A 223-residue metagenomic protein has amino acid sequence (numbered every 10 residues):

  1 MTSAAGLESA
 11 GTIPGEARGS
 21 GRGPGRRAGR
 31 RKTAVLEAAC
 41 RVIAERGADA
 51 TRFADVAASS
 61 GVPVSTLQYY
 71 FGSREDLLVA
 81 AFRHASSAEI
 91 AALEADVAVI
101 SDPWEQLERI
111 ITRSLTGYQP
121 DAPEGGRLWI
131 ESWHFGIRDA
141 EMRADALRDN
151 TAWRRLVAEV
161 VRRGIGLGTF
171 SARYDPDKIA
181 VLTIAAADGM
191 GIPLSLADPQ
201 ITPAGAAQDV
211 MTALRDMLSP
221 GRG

Functional and structural regions predicted by a protein language model:
M1-R30, R222-G223: N-terminal intrinsically disordered/low-complexity leader segments
R31-C40, V56, A81-A85, E89 (+1 more regions): Generic hydrophobic, amphipathic alpha-helix propensity
A34, V42-A80: Helix-turn-helix
E45-D49, I100, L167: Short coil/turn segments at alpha/beta junctions that flank glycine-rich nucleotide-binding fingerprints
A80, A91-G126, P176-T183, A207: Hydrophobic alpha-helical connector segments
Q106, P120-A144: Amphipathic alpha-helical segments used for helix-helix packing
E124, D145-A152, L156-E159: Short, solvent-exposed amphipathic helices
E141-L147, T151, I165-L214, G221-G223: Hydrophobic/aromatic-rich alpha-helical bundle segments in the mid-to-C-terminal region
